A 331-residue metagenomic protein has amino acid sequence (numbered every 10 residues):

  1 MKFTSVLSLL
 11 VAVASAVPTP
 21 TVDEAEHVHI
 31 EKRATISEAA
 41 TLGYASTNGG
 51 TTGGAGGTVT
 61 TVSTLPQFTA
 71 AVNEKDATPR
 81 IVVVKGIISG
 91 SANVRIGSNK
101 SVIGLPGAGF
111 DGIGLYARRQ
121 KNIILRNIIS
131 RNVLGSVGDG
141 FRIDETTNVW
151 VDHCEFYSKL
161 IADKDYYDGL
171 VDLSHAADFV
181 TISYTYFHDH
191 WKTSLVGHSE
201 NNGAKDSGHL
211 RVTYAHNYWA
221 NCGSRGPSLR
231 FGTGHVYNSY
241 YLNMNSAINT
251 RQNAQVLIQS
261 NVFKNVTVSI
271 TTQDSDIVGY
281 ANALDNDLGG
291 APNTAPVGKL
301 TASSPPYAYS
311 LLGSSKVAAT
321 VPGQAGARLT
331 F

Functional and structural regions predicted by a protein language model:
M1-E31: Fungal secretory targeting signals
R33-I36: Predominantly extracellular/luminal regions of secreted and cell-surface proteins, especially disulfide-bonded
A40-I81: Acidic Gly/Asp/Thr-rich repetitive segments characteristic of extracellular carbohydrate-active and adhesion proteins
T69-T78, K85-S101, G109-N127, N132-T147 (+1 more regions): Extracellular beta-strand-rich solenoid/capping regions of secreted or surface-exposed proteins that bind or remodel
A92-I96, I113-R119, V137-E145, A162-A176 (+5 more regions): Glycine-rich beta-solenoid repeat tracts in large extracellular/virion proteins
N99-G104, K121-N132, T147-I161, A177-H198 (+4 more regions): Right-handed parallel beta-helix
S228-F331: Extracellular beta-rich repeat passengers
